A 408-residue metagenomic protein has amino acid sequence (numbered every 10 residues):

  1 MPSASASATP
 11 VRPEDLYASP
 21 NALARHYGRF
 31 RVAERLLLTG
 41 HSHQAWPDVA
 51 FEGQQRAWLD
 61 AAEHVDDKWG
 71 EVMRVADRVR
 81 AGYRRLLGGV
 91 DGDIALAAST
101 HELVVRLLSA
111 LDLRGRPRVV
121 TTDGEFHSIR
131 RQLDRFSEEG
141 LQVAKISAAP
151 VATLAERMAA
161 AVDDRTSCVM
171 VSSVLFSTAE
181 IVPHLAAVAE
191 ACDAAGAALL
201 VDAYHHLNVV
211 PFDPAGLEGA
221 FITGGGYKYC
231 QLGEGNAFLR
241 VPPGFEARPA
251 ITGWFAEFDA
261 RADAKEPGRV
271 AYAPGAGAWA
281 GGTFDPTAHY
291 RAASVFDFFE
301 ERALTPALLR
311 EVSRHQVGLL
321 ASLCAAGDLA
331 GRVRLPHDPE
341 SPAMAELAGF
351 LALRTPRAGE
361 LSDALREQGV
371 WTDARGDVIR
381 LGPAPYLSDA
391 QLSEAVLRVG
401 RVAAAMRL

Functional and structural regions predicted by a protein language model:
M1-L408: Pyridoxal 5′-phosphate
